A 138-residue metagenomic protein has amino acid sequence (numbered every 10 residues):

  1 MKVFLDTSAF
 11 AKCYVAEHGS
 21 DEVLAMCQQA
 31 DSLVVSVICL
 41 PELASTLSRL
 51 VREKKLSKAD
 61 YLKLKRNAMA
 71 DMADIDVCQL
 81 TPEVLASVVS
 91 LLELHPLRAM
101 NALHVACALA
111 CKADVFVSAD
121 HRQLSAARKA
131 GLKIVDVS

Functional and structural regions predicted by a protein language model:
M1-C39, L50-K63, A130-L132: Short, well-structured N-terminal submotif of metal-dependent ribonuclease cores
K2, A25, V105-S138: Acidic, PIN/NYN-like endoribonuclease modules and their adjacent C-terminal/linker elements
A9-F10, C39, V84, H104 (+1 more regions): Alpha-helix capping/helix-boundary segments
A30-L33, D74-D76, A110-V115: Short active-site oxyanion
V37-L40, L64-L94: Acidic catalytic patch
